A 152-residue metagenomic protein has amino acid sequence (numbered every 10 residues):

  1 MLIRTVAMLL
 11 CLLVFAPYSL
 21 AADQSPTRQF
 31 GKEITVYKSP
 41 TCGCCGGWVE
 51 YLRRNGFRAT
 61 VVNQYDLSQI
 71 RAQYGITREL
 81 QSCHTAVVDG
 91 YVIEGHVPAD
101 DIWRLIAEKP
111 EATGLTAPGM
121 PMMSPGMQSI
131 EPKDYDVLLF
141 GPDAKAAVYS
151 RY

Functional and structural regions predicted by a protein language model:
M1-L2: N-terminal secretory signal peptides that target proteins for export/translocation
T5-P17: Bacterial N-terminal signal peptides
S19-D23: Boundary at the C-terminal end of the N-terminal hydrophobic targeting segment
T27-E50, N55: Local sequence-structure signature of Cys/Sec-based thiol-disulfide redox active-site neighborhoods
E33-I34, F57-R58, D89-V92: Short active-site oxyanion
T41, W48, N63-D66, P98-I102: Stable alpha-helical elements in mature extracytoplasmic
V49-Q69: Conserved helix-turn-beta segment immediately C-terminal to the redox Cys motif in thioredoxin-like folds
Q73, E79-Y152: Thiol/selenol-based redox catalytic cores and closely related redox-interacting motifs
